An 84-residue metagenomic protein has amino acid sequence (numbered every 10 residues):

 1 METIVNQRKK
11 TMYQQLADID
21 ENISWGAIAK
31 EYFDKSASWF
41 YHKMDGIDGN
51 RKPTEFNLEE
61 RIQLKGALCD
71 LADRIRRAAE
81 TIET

Functional and structural regions predicted by a protein language model:
E2-V5, C69: Cell-surface/extracellular proteins and modules involved in cell-wall/glycan interaction or trafficking/anchoring
I4-D20: Short, amphipathic alpha-helical "recognition" segments used to contact nucleic acids or chromatin
V5-N6, D48, I75-T84: Short, charged recognition helix plus adjacent turn of helix-turn-helix-like nucleic-acid-binding domains
N22, D34-A37: Alpha-helix boundary/capping and short turn/kink residues
S24-Y32: Short alpha-helical "recognition helix" segments of helix-turn-helix
D34, G46, N50, D70 (+1 more regions): Amphipathic alpha-helical interaction surfaces
S36-F56: Recognition helix of helix-turn-helix/homeodomain-like DNA-binding domains that insert into the DNA major groove
E55-I75: DNA major-groove recognition helix of helix-turn-helix/homeodomain DNA-binding modules
